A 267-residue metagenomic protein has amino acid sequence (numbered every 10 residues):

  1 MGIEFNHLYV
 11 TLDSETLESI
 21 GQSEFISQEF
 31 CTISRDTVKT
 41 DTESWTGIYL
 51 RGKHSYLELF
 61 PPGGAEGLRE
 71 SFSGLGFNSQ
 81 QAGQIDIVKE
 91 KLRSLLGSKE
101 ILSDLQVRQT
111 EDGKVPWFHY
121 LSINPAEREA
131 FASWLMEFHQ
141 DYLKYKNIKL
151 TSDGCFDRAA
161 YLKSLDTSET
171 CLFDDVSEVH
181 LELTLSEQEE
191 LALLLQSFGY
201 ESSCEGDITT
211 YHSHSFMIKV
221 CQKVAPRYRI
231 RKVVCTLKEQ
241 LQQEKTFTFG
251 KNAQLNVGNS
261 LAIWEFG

Functional and structural regions predicted by a protein language model:
M1-E18, L172-L183: Terminal, regulation- and interaction-focused segments at domain boundaries
F5-H7, W45-G47, F72-G74, V176-E178 (+1 more regions): Extracellular structured ligand-interaction cores
T16, Q80-Q84, T184-Q188, L237-L241: Helix N-cap motif at beta-to-alpha junctions
E18-I33, V88-S94, L185-S202: Amphipathic alpha-helical segments
T32-S73: Glycine/small-residue-rich interface belts in oligomeric ring/scaffold proteins and their assembly partners
A65-N78, V224-R229, L241: Long, folded non-catalytic interaction modules
G74-R93: Long, charged/polar, surface-exposed segments that mediate recognition or autoinhibition
E90-D175, S186, F198-G267: Vicinal oxygen chelate
